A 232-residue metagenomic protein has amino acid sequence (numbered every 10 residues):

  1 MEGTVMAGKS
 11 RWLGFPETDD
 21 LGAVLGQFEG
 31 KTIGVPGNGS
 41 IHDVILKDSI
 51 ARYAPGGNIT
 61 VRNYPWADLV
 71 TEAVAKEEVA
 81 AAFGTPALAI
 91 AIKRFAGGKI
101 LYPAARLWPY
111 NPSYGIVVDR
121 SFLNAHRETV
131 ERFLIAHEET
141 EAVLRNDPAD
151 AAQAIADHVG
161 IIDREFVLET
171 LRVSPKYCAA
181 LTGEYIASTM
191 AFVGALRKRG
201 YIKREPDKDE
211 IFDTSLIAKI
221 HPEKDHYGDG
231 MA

Functional and structural regions predicted by a protein language model:
M1-G57, V61-R62, A80-P86, Y110: Short, glycine-/small- and polar/acidic-enriched structural segments that line small-molecule recognition paths
L13, T18, R106-W108, K176-Y185: Short, solvent-exposed loop/beta-turn-alpha elements that line the ligand-binding surface or hinge of extracytoplasmic
H42, A67-V70: Conserved donor sugar-nucleotide recognition element shared by glycan-biosynthetic enzymes
R52-Y53, F95, H158, R199: Alpha-helical structural context
L69-H158: Pocket-lining segment of extracytoplasmic ligand-binding domains
N124-K203: Secondary-structure end/capping motifs
L196-A232: Conserved C-terminal helix/tail region of periplasmic/extracytoplasmic solute-binding proteins
